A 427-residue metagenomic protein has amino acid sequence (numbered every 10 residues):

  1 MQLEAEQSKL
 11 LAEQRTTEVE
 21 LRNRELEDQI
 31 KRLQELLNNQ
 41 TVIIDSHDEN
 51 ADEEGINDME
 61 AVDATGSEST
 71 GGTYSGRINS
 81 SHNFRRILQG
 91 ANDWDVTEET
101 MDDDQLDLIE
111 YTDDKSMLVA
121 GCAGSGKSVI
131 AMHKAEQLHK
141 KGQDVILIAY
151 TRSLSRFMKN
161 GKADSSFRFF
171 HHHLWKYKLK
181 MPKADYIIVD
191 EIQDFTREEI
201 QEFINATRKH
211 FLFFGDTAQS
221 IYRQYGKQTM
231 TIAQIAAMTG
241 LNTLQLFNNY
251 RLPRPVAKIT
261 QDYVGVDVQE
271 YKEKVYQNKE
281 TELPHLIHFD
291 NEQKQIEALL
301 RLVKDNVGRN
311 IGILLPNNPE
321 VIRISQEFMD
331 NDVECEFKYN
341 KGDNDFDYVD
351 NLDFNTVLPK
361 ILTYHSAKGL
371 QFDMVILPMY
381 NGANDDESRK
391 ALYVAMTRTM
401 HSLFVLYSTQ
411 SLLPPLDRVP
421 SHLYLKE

Functional and structural regions predicted by a protein language model:
Q2, K9, D48, D58-A61: Short, intrinsically disordered, low-complexity terminal segments
E4, V42, D63-T65: Compositionally biased, low-complexity segments
S46, N50-E54, A64: Long, intrinsically disordered, low-complexity tracts enriched in Ser/Thr with interspersed Pro and often acidic
D58-D107: Pre-P-loop entry segment of helicase/translocase ATPase cores
D93-F167, H173-E427: Conserved helicase motor core of SF1/SF2 NTP-dependent helicases
